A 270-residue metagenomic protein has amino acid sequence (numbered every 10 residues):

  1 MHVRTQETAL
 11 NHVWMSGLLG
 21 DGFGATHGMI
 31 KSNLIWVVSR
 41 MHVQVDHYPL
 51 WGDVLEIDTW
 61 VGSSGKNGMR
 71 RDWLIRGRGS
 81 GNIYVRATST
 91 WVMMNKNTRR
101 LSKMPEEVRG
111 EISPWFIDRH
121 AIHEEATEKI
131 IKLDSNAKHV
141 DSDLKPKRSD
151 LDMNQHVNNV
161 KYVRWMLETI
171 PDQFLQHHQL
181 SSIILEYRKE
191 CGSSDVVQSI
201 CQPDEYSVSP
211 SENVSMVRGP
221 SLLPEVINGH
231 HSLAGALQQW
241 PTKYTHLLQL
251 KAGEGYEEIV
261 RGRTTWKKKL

Functional and structural regions predicted by a protein language model:
M1-V38, T88-S181, L270: Hot-dog-fold acyl-thioester-processing enzymes
N33-Y48, Q176-G192: Small beta-barrel nucleic-acid-binding modules, principally OB-folds
Q44-D134, Y187-S194, Q202-L270: HotDog/MaoC-like acyl-thioester-processing domains
V197: Conserved metal-binding segment of the jelly-roll/cupin
